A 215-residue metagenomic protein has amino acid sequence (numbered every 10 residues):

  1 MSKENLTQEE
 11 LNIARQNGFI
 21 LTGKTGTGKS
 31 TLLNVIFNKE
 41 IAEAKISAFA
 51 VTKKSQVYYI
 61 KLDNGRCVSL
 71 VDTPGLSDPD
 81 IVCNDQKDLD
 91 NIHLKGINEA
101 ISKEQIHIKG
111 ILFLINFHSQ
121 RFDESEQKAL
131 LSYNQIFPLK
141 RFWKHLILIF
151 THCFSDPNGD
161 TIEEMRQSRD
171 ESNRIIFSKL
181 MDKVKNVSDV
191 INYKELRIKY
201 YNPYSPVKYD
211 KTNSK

Functional and structural regions predicted by a protein language model:
M1-K215: Conserved GTPase G-domain substructure that encodes guanine base recognition and part of the catalytic core, centered
